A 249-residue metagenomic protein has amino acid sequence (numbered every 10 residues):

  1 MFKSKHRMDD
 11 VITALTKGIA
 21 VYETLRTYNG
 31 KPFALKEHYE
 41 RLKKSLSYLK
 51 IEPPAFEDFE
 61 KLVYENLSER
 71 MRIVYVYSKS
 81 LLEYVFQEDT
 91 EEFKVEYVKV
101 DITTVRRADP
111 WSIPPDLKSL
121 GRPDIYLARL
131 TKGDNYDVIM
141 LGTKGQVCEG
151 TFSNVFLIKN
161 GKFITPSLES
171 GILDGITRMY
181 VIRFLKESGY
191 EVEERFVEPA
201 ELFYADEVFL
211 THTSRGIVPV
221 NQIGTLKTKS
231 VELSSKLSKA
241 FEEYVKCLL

Functional and structural regions predicted by a protein language model:
M1-E65, L82-L249: Helix-start/capping segments and mature chain N-termini
E69-Y77, Q87: Ordered, amphipathic secondary-structure segments that act as subunit-interaction surfaces in large macromolecular
